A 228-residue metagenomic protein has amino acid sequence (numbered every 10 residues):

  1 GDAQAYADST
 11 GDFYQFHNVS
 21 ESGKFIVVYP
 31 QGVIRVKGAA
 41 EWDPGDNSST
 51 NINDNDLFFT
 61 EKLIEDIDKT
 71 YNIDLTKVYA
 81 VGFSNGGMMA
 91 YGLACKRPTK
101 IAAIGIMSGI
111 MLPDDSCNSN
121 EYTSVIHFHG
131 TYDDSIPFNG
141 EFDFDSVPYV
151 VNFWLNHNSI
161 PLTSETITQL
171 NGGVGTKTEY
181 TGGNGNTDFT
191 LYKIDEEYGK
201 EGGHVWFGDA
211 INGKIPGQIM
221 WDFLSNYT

Functional and structural regions predicted by a protein language model:
G1-Q4, G32-K37, S84-M88, G109-P113 (+2 more regions): Solvent-exposed loop/turn segments at secondary-structure junctions within structured extracellular/periplasmic domains
G1-Y79, M89-G92, K96, G203 (+1 more regions): Serine-hydrolase catalytic machinery in alpha/beta-hydrolase-like enzymes
T10-H17, G109-N118, G172-G182: Alpha-helical scaffolding within the catalytic cores of extracellular/periplasmic polymer-degrading hydrolases
D12-F13, L57, D143, V147-V151 (+1 more regions): Amphipathic alpha-helical segments in well-structured domains
V19, L63-T70, V81, L93-K100 (+3 more regions): Structured segments of extracytoplasmic/periplasmic soluble domains in secreted or envelope-associated proteins
K69-T123, D134: Primarily recognizes the serine-hydrolase "nucleophile elbow" in alpha/beta-hydrolase and SGNH/GDSL folds
S124-F128, F144-S146, L155-T228: C-terminal catalytic histidine-bearing segment of alpha/beta-hydrolase fold enzymes
D134-S146: Conserved alpha/beta-hydrolase "acid-adjacent" motif
